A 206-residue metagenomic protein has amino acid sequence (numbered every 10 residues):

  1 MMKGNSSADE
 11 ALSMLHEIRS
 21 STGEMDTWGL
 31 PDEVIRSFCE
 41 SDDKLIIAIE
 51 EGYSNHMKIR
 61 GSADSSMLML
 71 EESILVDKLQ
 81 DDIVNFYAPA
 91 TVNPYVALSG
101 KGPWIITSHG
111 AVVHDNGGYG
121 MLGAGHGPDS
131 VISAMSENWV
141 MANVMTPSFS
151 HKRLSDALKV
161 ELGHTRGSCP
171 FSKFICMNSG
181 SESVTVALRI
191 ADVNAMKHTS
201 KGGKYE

Functional and structural regions predicted by a protein language model:
M1-M2: 4′-phosphopantetheine-dependent carrier domains
S6-C39, D43-K101, N138, S150: Active-site-adjacent loop/helix segments that line or gate small-molecule/cofactor pockets in enzymes
L15-E40, V84-F86, V112-H198: Glycine-rich loop-to-alpha-helix module at the N-terminal edge of alpha/beta enzyme cores
L79, I105-H109, P128, I132: Membrane-targeting and insertion segments and their boundary/processing signals
P94-N116: Active-site and channel-lining beta-strand-loop segments that bind or position nucleotide-derived/phosphorylated
T199-G203: A gly/proline- and charged-residue-enriched helix-loop-helix capping module
E206: Glycine-rich, mobile lid/loop segments that gate access to catalytic sites or pores
